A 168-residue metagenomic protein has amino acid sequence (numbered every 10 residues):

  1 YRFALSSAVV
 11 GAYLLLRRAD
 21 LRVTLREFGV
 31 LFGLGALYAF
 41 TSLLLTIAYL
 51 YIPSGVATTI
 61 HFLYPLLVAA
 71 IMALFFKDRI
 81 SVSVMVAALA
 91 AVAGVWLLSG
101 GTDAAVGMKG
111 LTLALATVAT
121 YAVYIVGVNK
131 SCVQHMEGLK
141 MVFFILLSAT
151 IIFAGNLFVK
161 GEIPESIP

Functional and structural regions predicted by a protein language model:
Y1, L5, L43-I52, I60 (+2 more regions): Juxtamembrane C-cap of transmembrane helices in multi-pass membrane transport proteins
Y1-L5, G29, G33-A36, L63 (+4 more regions): Hydrophobic residues within alpha-helical transmembrane segments of multi-pass solute transporters/permease subunits
F3-A8, L37-Y38, T46-K77, T117: Specific alpha-helical transmembrane segments that line the substrate/conduction pathway and gating interfaces
S7-V10, V68-A69, A105-I163: Transmembrane alpha-helical segments that form core, pore/gating elements of small-molecule transporters/exporters
V10, L14, F32, I71 (+4 more regions): Hydrophobic transmembrane alpha-helices of multi-pass small-molecule transport proteins
L15-H61, L97: Specific transmembrane alpha-helical segments of multi-pass solute transporters/efflux pumps, especially DMT/EamA
R18-R26, L74-S83, N129-K140: Membrane-interface helix-boundary motifs at transmembrane edges
L25-G29, T58-H61, K77-L97, A104-L113: Loop-to-transmembrane alpha-helix entry segments
